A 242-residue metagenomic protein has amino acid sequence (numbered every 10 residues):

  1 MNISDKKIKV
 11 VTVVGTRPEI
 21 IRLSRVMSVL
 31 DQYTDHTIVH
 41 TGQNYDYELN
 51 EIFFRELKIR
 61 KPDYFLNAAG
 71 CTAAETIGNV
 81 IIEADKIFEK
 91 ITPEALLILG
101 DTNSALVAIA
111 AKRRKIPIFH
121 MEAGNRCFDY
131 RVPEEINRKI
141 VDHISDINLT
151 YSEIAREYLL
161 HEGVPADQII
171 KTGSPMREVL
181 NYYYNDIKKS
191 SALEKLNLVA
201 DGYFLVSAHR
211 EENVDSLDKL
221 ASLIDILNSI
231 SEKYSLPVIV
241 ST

Functional and structural regions predicted by a protein language model:
M1-Q43: N-terminal subdomain of nucleotide-sugar transferases
K9, D35-T37, P117, I147 (+2 more regions): Residues at the starts of beta-strands that form the adenosine-phosphate
V11-V14, E19-V26, F53, F65-P165: Active-site and donor-binding regions of nucleotide-sugar-utilizing enzymes
T12, I38-H40, H120, K171 (+2 more regions): Structural beta-sheet core signal
D35, D225-T242: A conserved nucleotide-sugar
D35-T76: Conserved nucleotide-sugar phosphate-binding/catalytic loop shared by glycosyltransferases and other
N44-E48, N67, I144-L220, L236: A nucleotide-sugar donor-handling region in carbohydrate enzymes
V132-I136, K188, D218-I226: Charged helix-capping and loop-helix junction motifs
